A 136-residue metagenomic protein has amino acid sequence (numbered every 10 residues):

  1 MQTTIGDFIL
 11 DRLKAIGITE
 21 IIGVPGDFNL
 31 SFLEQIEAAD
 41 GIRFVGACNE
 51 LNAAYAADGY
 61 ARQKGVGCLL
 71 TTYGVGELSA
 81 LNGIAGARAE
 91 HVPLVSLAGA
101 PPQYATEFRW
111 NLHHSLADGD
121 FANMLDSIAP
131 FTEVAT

Functional and structural regions predicted by a protein language model:
M1-T136: N-terminal alpha/beta PP-like core and its mobile active-site loop of ThDP/TPP-dependent enzymes
